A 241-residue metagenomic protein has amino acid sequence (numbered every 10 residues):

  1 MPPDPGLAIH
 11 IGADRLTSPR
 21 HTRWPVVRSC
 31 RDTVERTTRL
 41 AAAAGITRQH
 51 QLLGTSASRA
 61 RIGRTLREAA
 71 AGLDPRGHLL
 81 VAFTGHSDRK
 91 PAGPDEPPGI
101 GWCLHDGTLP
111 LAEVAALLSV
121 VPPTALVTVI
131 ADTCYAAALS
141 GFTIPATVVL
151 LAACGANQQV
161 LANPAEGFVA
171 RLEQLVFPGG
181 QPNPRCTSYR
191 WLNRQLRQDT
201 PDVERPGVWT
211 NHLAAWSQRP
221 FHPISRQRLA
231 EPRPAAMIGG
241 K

Functional and structural regions predicted by a protein language model:
M1-E96, L151, E231-K241: Boundary/activation segment at the start of structured domains
P5, G63-T84, D88-G141, P184 (+1 more regions): Caspase-like (clan CD) cysteine peptidase catalytic core
G12, T128-P220: Active-site-proximal C-terminal subdomain of hydrolase catalytic domains
T22-V27, D106, A162-P164: Short, solvent-exposed loop/turn segments at secondary-structure boundaries
R28-R31, T108, P145, E166: Short, conserved loop/turn and helix-capping segments at secondary-structure boundaries that abut family-defining
D32, R36, R61-R64, E113 (+3 more regions): Extracytoplasmic/secreted proteins, especially bacterial periplasmic and envelope-associated proteins
A44-R48, P123-V127, T147-V148: Structural alpha-beta junctions
G207, N211-G239: Long, low-complexity intrinsically disordered regulatory segments of eukaryotic signaling proteins
